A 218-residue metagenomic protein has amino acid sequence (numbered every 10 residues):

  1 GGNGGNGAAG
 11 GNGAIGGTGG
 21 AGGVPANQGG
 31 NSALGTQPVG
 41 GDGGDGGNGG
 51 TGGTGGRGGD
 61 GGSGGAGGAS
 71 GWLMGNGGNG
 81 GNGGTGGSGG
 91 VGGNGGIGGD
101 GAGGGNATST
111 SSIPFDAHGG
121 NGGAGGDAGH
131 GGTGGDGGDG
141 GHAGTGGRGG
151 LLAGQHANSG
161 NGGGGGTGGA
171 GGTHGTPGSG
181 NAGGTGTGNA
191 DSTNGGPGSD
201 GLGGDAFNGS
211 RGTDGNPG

Functional and structural regions predicted by a protein language model:
G1-G218: Glycine-centric low-complexity repeats
